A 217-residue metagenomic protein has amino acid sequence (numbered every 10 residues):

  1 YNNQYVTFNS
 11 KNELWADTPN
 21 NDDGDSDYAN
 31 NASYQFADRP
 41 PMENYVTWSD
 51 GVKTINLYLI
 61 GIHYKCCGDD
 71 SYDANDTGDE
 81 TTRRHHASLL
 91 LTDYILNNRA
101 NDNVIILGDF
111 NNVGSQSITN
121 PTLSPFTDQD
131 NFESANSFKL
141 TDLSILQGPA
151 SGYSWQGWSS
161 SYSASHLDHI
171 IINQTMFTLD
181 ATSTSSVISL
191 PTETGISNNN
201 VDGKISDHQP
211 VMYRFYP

Functional and structural regions predicted by a protein language model:
Y1-P217: Divalent cation-coordinating acidic motifs and surrounding scaffolds that mediate Ca2+/Mg2+/Mn2+/Zn2+-dependent binding
